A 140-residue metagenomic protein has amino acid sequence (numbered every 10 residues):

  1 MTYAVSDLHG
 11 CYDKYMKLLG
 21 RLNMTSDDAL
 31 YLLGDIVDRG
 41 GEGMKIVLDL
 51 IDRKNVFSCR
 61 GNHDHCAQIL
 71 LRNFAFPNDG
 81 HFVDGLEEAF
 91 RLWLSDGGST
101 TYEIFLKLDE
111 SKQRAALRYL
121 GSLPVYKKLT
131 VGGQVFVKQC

Functional and structural regions predicted by a protein language model:
M1-D49: N-terminal active-site segment of His-dependent metallophosphoesterases
M1-Y3, L129-F136: Beta-strand-turn-beta hairpins that frame and shape the catalytic cleft of phosphate-ester-processing enzymes
S6, L33-G34, R60-G61, K138-C140: Active-site flanking residues adjacent to catalytic metal/cofactor-binding acidic residues
G43-V47, D52-K127, Q134: Active-site neighborhood of divalent metal-dependent phosphoester bond hydrolases
